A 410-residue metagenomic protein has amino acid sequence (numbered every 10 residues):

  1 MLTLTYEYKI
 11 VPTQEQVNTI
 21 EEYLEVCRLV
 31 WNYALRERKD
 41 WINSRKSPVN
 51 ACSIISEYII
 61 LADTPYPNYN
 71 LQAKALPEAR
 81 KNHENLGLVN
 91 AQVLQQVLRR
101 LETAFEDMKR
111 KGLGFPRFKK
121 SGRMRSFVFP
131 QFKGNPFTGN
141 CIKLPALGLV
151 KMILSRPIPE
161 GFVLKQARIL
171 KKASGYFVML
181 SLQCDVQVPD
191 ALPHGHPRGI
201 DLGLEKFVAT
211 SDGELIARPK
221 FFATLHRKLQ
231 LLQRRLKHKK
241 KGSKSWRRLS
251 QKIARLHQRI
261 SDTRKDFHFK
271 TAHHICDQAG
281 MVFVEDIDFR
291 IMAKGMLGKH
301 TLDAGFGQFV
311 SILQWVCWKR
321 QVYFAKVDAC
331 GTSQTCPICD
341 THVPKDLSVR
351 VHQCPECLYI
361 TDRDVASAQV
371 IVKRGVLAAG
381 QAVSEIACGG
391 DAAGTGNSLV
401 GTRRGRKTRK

Functional and structural regions predicted by a protein language model:
M1, Y176-R198, R350-H352: A short acidic-Thr-Gly-centered motif at the start of a beta-strand
M1-L94: Gly/serine-rich nucleotide phosphate-binding loop at the start of the catalytic core of nucleotide/ADP-ribose-handling
T3, S44, P48, C52-I54 (+3 more regions): Positively charged, low-complexity nucleic-acid-binding target-recognition regions
P12, P193-S211, D364: Gly/Thr-rich phosphate-binding beta-strand-loop-beta motif of the actin/hexokinase/Hsp70
E57-L170: Acidic carboxylate diad motif detector
M179-D185, P189-D190, R255-Q278: Phosphate-interacting basic helix/loop segments used at nucleotide- and nucleic-acid interfaces
K206-Q251: Metal-dependent catalytic core segments for phosphate chemistry
